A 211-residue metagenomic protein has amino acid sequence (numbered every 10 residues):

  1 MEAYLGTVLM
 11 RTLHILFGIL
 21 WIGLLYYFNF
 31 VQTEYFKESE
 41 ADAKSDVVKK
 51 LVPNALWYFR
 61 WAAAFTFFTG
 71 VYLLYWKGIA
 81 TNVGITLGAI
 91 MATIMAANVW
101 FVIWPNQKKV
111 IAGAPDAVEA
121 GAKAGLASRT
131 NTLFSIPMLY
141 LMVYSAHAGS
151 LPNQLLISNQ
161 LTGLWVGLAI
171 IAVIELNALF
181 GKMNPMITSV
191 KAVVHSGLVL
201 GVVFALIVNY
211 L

Functional and structural regions predicted by a protein language model:
M1-L211: Polytopic transmembrane helical bundles with strong interfacial aromatic enrichment
